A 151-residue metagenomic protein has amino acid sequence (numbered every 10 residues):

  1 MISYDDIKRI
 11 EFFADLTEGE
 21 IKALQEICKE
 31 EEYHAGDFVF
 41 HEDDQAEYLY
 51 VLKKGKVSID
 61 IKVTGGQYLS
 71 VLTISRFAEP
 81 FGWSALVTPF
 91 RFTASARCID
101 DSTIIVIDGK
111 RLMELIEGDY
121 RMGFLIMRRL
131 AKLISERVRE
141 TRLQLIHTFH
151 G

Functional and structural regions predicted by a protein language model:
M1-G151: Cytosolic regulatory regions built on CNB/CRP/Popeye-like sensor folds
